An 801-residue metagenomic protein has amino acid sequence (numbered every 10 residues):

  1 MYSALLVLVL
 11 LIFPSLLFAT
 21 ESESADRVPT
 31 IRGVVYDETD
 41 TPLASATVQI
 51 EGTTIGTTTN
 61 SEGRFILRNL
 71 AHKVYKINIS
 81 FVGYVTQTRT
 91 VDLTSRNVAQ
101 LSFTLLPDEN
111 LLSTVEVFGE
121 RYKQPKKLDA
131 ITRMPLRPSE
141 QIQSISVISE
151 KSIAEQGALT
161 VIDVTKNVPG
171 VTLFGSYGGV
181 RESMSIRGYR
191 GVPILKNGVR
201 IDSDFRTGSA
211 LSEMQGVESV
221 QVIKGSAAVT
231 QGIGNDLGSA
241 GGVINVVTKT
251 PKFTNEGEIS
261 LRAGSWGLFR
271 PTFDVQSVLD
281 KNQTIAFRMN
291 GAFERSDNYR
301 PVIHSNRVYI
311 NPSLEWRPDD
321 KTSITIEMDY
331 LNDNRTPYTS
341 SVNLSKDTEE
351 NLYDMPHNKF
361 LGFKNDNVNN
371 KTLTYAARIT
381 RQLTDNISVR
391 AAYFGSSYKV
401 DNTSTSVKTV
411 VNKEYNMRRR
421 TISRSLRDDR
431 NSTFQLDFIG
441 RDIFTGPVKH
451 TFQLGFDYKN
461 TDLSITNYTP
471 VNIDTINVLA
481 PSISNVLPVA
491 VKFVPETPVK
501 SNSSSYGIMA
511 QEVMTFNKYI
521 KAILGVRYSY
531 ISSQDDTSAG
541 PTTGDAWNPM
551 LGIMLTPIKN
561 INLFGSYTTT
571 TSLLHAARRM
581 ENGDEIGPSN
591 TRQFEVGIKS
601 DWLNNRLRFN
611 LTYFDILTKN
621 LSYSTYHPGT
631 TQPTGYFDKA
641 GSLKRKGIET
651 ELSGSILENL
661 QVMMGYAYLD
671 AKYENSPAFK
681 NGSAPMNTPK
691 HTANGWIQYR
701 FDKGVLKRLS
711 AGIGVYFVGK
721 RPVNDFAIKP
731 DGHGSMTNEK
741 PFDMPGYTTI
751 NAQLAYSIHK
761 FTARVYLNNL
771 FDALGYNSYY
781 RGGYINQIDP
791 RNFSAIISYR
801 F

Functional and structural regions predicted by a protein language model:
E21-D26, V34-T41, A46-E51, N78-Y84 (+2 more regions): Short, acidic, small-residue-rich periplasmic hinge/interaction motif at the N-terminus of Gram-negative outer-membrane
R68, L173, S183, V199-S226 (+1 more regions): Short acidic/polar hinge/loop motifs at secondary-structure boundaries that mediate gating or recognition
S203, G216-V217, A227-P312, P318-T322 (+2 more regions): Outer-membrane beta-barrel translocator/receptor signature
E294, N298, I310-Q382, S397-D429 (+4 more regions): Acidic/polar loop-and-plug regions of large Gram-negative outer-membrane beta-barrel proteins
R317-D319, D429-N431, K449-Q453, D457-T461 (+3 more regions): Structural signature of Gram-negative outer-membrane beta-barrels, strongest in the C-terminal barrel of TonB-dependent
Q382, S388-F394, N402-S404, N590-S655 (+3 more regions): Membrane-embedded beta-barrel scaffold of Gram-negative outer-membrane proteins
K518, D638-F726, I796-R800: Gram-negative outer-membrane beta-barrel transporters
Y716-H733, A755-F801: C-terminal beta-signal and adjacent terminal beta-strands/loops of Gram-negative outer-membrane beta-barrel proteins
